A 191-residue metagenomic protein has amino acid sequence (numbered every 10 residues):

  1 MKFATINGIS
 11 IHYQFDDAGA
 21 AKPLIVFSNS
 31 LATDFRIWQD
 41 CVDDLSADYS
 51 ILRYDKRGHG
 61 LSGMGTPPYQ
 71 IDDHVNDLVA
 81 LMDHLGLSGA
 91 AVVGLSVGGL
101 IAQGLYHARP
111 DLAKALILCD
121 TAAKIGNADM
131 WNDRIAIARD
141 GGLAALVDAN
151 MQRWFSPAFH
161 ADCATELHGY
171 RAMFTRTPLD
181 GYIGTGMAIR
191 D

Functional and structural regions predicted by a protein language model:
M1-I6: Short acidic-hydrophobic surface loop/beta-edge motif
N7-P67: Conserved HGGG/HGGXW glycine-rich cap/lid loop of the alpha/beta-hydrolase fold
N29-L31, A90, G94-G99: Conserved alpha/beta-hydrolase "nucleophile elbow" surrounding the catalytic nucleophile
D55, A91, K114-I117: Residue in the alpha/beta-hydrolase core beta-strand immediately N-terminal to the catalytic nucleophile
D72-A90: Conserved acidic catalytic loop of the alpha/beta-hydrolase fold
H74, V92-G94, C119: Short beta-strand immediately N-terminal to the catalytic nucleophile in serine-hydrolase-like folds
L100-A108, L112-V147: Flexible "cap/lid" loop of the alpha/beta hydrolase fold
G126-D129, D140-D191: Conserved alpha/beta-hydrolase catalytic His-Asp/Glu region
